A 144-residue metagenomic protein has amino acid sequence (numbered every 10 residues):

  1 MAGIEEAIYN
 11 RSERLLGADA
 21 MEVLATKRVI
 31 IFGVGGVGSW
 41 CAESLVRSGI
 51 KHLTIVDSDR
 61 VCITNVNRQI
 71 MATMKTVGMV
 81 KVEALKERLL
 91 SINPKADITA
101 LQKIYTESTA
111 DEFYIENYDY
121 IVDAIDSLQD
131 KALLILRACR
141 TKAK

Functional and structural regions predicted by a protein language model:
M1-K144: Adenine nucleotide-associated cytosolic modules
